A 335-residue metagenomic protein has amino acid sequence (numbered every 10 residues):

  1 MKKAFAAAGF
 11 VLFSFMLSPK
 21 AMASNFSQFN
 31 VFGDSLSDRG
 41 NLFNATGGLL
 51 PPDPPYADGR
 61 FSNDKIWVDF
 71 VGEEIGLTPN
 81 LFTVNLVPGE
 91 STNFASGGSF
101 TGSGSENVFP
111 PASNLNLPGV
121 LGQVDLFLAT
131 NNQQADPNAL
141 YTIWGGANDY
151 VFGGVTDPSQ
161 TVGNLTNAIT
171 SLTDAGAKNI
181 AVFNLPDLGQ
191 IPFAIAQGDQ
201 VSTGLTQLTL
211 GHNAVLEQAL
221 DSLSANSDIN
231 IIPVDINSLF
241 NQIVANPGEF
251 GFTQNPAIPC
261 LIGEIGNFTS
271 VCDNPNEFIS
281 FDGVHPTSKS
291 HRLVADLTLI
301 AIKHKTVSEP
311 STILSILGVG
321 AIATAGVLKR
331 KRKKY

Functional and structural regions predicted by a protein language model:
M1-A6: Bacterial N-terminal signal peptides that target proteins for export
A7-L12: Sec-dependent N-terminal signal peptides
A21-T306: Conserved active-site regions of diverse hydrolases
S308-L328: A short, hydrophobic C-terminal helix/tail in secreted or cell-surface proteins
R332-Y335: Short, charged juxtamembrane terminal tails flanking transmembrane helices
